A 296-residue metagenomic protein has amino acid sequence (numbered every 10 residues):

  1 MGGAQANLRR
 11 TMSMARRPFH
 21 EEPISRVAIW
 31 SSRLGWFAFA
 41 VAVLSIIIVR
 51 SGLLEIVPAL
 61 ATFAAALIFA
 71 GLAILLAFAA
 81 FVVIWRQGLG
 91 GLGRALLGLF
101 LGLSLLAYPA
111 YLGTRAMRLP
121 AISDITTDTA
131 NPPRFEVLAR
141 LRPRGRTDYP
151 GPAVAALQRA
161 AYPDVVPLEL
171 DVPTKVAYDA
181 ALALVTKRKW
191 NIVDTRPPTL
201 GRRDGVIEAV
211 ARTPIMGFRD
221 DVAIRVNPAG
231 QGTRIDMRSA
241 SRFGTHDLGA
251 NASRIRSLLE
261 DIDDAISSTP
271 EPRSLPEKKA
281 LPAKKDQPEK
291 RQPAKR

Functional and structural regions predicted by a protein language model:
M1-G2, Q231: Feature targets compositionally biased, intrinsically disordered low-complexity regions with long contiguous runs
G2-V43: Membrane-anchoring hydrophobic segments
H20-P23, A77, R118, A161: Preference for short coil/turn "hinge" residues that link or interrupt alpha-helices
R26-I84: Membrane-embedded alpha-helical segments of integral membrane proteins
I47-G52, V82-R94, P109-R296: Ser/Thr-rich, low-complexity intrinsically disordered terminal regions
